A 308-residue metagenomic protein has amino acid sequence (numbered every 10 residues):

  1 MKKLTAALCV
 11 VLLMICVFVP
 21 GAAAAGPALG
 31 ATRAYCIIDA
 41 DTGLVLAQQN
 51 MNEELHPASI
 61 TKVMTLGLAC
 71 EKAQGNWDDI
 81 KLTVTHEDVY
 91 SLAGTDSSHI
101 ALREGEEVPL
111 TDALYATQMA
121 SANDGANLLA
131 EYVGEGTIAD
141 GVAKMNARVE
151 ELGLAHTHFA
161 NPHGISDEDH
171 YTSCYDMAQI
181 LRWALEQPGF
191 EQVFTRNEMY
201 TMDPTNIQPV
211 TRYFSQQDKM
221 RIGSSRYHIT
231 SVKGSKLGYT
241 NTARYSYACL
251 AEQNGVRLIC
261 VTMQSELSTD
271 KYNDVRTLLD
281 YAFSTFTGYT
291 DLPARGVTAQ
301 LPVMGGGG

Functional and structural regions predicted by a protein language model:
K2-A23: Sec-dependent N-terminal signal peptides of Gram-positive bacterial secreted proteins and lipoproteins
K3-L4, V63, Q253: Hydrophobic alpha-helical segments, especially transmembrane helices and their immediate juxtamembrane helical caps
M14-I15, Q74, L278, F286: Hydrophobic alpha-helical membrane context
A23-Y175, Q179, A184-P188: Active-site-adjacent loops and short helices of periplasmic peptidoglycan-processing enzymes
L154-H158, S166-G308: Domain-terminus/edge residues, biased toward the C-terminal soluble/receptor-binding domains of extracytoplasmic
